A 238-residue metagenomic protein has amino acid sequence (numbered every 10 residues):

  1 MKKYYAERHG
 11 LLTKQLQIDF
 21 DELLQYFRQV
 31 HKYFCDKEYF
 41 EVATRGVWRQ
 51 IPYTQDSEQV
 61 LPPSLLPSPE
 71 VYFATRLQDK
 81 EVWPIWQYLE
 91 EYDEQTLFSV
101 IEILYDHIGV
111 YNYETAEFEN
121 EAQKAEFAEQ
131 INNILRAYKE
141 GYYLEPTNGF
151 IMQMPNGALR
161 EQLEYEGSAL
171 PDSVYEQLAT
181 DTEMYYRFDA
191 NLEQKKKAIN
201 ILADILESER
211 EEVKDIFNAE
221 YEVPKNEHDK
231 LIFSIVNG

Functional and structural regions predicted by a protein language model:
M1-L97: N-terminal leader/presequence regions that precede the main folded/catalytic core
L24-H31, N132-L135, A203: Residue-level detector of alpha-helical secondary structure
R28, C35, E102-Y105, G109 (+2 more regions): Alpha-helical repeat scaffolds in large eukaryotic proteins
F34-K37, E41, I108-Y111, Y138-Y142 (+4 more regions): Short secondary-structure junctions and interdomain/linker hinges
L77-I85, P155-A158, Q162, Y175 (+1 more regions): Residue-level signal for well-ordered alpha-helical segments
L89-Y92, E119, Q123, A190-K197: Conserved aromatic-histidine-acidic binding/catalytic patches
S99-Q177: Helix-loop junctions and short alpha-helical segments
E164-G238: Amphipathic, oligomerization/interface secondary-structure segments
